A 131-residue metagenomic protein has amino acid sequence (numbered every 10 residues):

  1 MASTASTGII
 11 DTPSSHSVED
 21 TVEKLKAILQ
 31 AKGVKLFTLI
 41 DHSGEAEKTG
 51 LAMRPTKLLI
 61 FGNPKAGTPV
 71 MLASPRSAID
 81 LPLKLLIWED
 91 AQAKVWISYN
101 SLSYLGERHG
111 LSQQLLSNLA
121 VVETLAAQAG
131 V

Functional and structural regions predicted by a protein language model:
A2-G33: Terminal, regulation- and interaction-focused segments at domain boundaries
D11-T12, L59-G62, I87: Short beta-strand element of the conserved SAM-dependent methyltransferase core
E23-K24, D41, A73, V121: Short Gly/charged-rich anion-binding patches and loops
F37-L83: Compact, glycine-rich, soluble single-domain proteins
K84-H109: Beta-strand/loop substructures that line and gate deep hydrophobic ligand-binding cavities in soluble
E107-V131: Well-ordered alpha/beta subsegment
